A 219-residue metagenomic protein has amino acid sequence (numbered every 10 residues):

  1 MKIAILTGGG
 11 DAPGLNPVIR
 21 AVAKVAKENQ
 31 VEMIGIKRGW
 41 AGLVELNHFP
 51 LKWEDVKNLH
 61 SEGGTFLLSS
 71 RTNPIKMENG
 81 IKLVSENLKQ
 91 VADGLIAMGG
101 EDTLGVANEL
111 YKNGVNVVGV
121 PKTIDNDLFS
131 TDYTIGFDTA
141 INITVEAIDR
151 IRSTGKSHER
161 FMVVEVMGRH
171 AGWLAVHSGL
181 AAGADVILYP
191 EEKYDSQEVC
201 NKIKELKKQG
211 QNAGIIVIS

Functional and structural regions predicted by a protein language model:
M1-V44: N-terminal phosphate-binding or glycine-rich loops at protein starts, especially the Walker A/P-loop of NTPases
K2-G8, T65-S70, G94-A97, M162-E165 (+1 more regions): Short glycine-rich or small-residue beta-strand-to-loop segments that form or flank ligand, phosphate, metal/Fe-S
A4, A26, K57-S61, E86-V91 (+4 more regions): Solvent-exposed alpha-helices and their adjacent loops that cap or buttress functional pockets in soluble metabolic
G8-G10, I36-G42, R71-T72, G100-D102 (+3 more regions): Short, ordered loop/turn segments at secondary-structure junctions
A12-V22, V44, E78-N79, L95-N108 (+4 more regions): Short glycine/serine/threonine-rich phosphate/pyrophosphate-binding segments that cradle anionic phosphate groups
M33, G94-G99, A107-E109, N116 (+2 more regions): Accessory alpha-helical/coil subdomains and C-terminal extensions that flank or cap enzyme catalytic cores
L43-L104, I135-E146: Glycine-rich oxoanion-binding loops at beta->alpha junctions
